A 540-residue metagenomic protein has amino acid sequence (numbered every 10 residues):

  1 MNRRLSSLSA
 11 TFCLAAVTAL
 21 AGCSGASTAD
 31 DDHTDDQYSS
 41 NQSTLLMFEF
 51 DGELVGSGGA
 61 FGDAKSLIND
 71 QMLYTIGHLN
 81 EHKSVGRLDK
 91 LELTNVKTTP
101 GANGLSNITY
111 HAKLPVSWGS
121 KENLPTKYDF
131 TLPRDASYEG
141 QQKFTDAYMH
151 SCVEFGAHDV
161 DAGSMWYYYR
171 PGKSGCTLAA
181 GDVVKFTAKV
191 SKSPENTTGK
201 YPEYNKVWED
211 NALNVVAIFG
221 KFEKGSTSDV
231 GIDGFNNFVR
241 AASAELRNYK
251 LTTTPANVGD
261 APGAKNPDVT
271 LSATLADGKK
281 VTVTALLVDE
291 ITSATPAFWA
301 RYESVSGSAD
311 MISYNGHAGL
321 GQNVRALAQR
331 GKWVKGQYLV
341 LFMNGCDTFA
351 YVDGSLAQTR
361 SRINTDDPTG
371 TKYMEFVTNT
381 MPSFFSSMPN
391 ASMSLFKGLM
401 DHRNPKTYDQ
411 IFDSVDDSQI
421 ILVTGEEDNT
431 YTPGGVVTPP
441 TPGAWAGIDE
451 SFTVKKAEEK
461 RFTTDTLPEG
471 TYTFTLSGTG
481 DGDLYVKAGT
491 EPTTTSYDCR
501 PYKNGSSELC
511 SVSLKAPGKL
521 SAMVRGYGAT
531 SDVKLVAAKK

Functional and structural regions predicted by a protein language model:
A19-G22: C-terminal motif of bacterial Sec signal peptides marking the signal peptidase cleavage site
S24-A26: Bacterial signal peptide processing site
H33-V116: Long, solvent-exposed N-terminal ectodomains/accessory regions that are displayed to the extracellular/lumenal milieu
A102, H111-P267: Non-catalytic propeptide/linker segments at domain boundaries
V258-T348: Catalytic-core segments of thiol-dependent peptidases
V340-T438: Active-site-proximal C-terminal subdomain of hydrolase catalytic domains
P442-R461, S477-P517, R525-K540: Surface-exposed beta-strand/loop patches in noncatalytic accessory domains and peripheral targeting/linker segments
T466-T473, P517-G518: Extended extracellular/luminal ectodomain segments enriched in beta-structured repeat modules
